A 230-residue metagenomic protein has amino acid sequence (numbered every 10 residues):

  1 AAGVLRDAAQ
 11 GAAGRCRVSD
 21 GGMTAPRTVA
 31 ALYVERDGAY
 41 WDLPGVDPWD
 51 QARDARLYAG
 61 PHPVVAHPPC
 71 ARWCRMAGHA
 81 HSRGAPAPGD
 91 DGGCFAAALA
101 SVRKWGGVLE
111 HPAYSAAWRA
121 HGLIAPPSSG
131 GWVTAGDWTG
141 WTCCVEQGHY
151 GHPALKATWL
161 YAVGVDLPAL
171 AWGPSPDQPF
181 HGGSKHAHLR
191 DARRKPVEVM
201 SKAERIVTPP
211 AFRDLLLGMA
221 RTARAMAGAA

Functional and structural regions predicted by a protein language model:
A1-C16: Compositionally biased, low-complexity flexible segments
R15-A230: Class I S-adenosyl-L-methionine
